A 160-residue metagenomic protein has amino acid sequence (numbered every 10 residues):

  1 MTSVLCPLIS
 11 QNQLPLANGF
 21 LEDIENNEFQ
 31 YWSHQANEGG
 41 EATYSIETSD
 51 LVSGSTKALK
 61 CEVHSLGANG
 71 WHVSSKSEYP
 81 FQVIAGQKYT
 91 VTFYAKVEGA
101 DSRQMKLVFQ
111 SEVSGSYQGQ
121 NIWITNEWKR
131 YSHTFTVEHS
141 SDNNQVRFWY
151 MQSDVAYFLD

Functional and structural regions predicted by a protein language model:
C6-D160: Extracellular and organelle-lumenal recognition/adhesion modules and their flexible linkers in secreted
